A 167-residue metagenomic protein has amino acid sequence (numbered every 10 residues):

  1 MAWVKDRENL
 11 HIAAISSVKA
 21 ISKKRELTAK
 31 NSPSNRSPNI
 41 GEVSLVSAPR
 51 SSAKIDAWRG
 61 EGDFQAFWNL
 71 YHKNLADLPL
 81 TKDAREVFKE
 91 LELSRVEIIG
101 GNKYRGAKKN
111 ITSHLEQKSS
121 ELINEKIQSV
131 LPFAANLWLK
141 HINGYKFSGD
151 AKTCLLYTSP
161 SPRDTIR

Functional and structural regions predicted by a protein language model:
M1-S159: Basic/hydrophobic alpha-helical interface regions
Y157-R167: Single conserved hydrophobic/aromatic residue that forms the stacking wall/gate of nucleotide- or nucleobase-binding
